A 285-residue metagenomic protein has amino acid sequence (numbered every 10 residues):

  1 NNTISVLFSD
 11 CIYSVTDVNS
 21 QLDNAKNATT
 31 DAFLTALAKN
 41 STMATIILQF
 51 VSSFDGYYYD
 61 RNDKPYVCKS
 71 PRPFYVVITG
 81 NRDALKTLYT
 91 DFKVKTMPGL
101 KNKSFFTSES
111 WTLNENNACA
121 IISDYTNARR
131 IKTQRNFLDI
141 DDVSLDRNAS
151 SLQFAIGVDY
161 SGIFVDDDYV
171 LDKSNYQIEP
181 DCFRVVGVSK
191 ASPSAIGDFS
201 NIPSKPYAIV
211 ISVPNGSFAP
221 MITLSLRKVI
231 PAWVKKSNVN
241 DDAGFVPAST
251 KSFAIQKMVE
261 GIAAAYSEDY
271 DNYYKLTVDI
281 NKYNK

Functional and structural regions predicted by a protein language model:
N1-K285: Acidic, low-complexity intrinsically disordered regions
